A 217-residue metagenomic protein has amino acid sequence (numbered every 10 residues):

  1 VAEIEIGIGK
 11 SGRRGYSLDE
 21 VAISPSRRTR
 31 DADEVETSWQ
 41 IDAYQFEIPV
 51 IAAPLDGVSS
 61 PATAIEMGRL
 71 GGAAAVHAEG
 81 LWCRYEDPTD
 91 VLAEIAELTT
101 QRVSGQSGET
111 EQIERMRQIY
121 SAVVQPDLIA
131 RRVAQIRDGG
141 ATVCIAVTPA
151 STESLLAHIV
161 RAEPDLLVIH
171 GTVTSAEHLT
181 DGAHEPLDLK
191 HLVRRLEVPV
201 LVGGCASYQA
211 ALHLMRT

Functional and structural regions predicted by a protein language model:
V1-T217: Active-site entrance/lid segments in N-terminal catalytic domains of soluble metabolic enzymes
